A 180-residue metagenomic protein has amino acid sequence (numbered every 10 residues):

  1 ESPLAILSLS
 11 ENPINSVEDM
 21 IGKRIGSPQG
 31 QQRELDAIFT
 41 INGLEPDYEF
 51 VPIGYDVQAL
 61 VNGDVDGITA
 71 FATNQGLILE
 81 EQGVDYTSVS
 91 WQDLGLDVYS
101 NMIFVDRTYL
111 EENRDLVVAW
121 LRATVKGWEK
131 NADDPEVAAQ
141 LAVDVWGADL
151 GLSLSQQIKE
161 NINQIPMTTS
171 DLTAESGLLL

Functional and structural regions predicted by a protein language model:
E1-S8, E80, V84-L110, V117 (+2 more regions): Periplasmic-binding protein-like
S2-L9, P13-Q82, D97-S100: Bilobed "Venus flytrap"/periplasmic-binding protein-like clamshell domains and structurally analogous long
P13, P28-Q32, I53, I68-A72 (+6 more regions): Solvent-exposed, acidic/flexible segments
V17, K23, P28, D47 (+6 more regions): Surface-exposed loop/turn and secondary-structure junction residues enriched for glycine/proline
E45, Y55-D56, S90, D106 (+3 more regions): Poly-acidic low-complexity segments
E112-L180: Secondary-structure end/capping motifs
